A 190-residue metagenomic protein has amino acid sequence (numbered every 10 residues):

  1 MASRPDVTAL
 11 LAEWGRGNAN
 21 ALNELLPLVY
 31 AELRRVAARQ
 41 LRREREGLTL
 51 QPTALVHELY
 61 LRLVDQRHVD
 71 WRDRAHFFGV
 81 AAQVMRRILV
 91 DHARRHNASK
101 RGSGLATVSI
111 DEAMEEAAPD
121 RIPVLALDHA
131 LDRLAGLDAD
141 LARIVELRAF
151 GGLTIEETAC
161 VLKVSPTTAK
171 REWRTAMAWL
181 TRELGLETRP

Functional and structural regions predicted by a protein language model:
M1-A31, R35, L61: N-terminal module of bacterial RNA polymerase sigma factors
G15-R16, R39-E46, E58-H76, R95: Sigma70-family region 2
R16-E24, R35-V56, P166: Short, charged helix-capping/linker segments at alpha-helix termini
Y30-R34, T53-L61, R74-R94: Σ70-family region 2.3-2.4 aromatic/basic alpha-helix that recognizes the −10 promoter and nucleates DNA melting
R39-R45, R86-L105: Arg/Lys-rich amphipathic alpha helix in sigma70-family domain 2
A135-I155: Short amphipathic alpha helix immediately N-terminal
G151-R171: Helix-turn-helix DNA-binding module
M177-P190: Short, Lys/Arg-enriched C-terminal cap helix and immediately downstream tail that follows
